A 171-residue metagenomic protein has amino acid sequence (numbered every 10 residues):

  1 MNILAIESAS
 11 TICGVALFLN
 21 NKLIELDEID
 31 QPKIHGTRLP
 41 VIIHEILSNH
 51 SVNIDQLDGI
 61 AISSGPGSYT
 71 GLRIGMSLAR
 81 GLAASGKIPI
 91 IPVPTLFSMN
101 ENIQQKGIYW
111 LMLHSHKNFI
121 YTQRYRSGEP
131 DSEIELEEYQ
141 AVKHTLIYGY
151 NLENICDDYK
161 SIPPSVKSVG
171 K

Functional and structural regions predicted by a protein language model:
M1-L23, D30, I34, V52 (+1 more regions): Oxyanion-binding and handling regions
D30-R38, Y69, R73, S77 (+1 more regions): Residues at secondary-structure transition points
H35-H50, L96: Short, well-ordered amphipathic alpha-helical segments that serve as non-catalytic structural scaffolds within diverse
R38-V41, S77, S98, S168: Short amphipathic alpha-helical face segments that pack within enzyme cores and frequently flank/anchor catalytic
I43-G59, Q140-T145: Phosphate/pyrophosphate-binding loops at sites that engage ATP/ADP/AMP, CoA/4′-phosphopantetheine, polyphosphate
H44-E45, A84, K171: Short glycine/serine- and small hydrophobic-enriched flexible loop segments
G59-T95: DPxDG-like acidic metal-binding loop motif
